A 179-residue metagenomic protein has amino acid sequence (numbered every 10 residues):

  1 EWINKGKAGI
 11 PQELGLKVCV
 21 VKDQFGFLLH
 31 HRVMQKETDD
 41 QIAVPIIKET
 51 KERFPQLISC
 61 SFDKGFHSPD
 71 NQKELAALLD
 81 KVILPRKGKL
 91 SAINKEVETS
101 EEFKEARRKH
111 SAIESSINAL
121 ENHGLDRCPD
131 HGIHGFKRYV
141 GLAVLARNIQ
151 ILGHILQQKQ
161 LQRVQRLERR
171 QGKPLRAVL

Functional and structural regions predicted by a protein language model:
E1-L179: Anion-binding and metal-coordination hotspots
